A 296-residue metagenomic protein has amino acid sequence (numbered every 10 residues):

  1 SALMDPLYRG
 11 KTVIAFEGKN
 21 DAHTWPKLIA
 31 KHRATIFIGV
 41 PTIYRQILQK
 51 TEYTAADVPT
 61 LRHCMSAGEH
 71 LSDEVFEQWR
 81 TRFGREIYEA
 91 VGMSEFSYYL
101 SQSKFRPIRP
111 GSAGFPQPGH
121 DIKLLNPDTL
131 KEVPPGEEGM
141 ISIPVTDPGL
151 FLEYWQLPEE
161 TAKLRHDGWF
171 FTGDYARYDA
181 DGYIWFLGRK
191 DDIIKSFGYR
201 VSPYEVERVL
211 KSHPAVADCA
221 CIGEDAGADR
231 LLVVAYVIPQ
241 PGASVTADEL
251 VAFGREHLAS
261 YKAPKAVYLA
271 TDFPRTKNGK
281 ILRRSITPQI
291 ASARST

Functional and structural regions predicted by a protein language model:
S1, Y8-K11, P26, A34-G39 (+2 more regions): Gly/Ser/Thr-rich phosphate-binding loop
K11-H32, V201-V206: ATP-dependent adenylate-forming carboxylate-activation enzymes
F37-V40, D147, E160, Y175-K262 (+3 more regions): AMP-binding/adenylate-forming catalytic core of the ANL superfamily
G68, G92, G114, D174 (+1 more regions): Active-site glycine-centered loops adjacent to acidic/histidine catalytic or metal-binding residues that shape
G111-Q117, E132, L164-G168: Short Gly/Pro-enriched turn/cap motifs at secondary-structure boundaries
G119, K131-K163, V201: Conserved ATP/PPi-binding loop(s) of AMP-dependent carboxylate-activating enzymes
K123-P144, A180-D181, A243-A247, L282: Conserved beta-loop-beta connector loops within the AMP-binding
P288-T296: Acidic/polar alpha-helix N-cap and adjacent early helical turns within long charge-rich amphipathic helices/linkers
